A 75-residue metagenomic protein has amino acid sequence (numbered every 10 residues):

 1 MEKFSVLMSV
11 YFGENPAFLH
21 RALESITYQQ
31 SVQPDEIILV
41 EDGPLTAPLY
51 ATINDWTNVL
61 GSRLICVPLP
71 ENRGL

Functional and structural regions predicted by a protein language model:
M1-Y28: N-proximal low-complexity "stem/linker" segments adjacent to membrane-targeting elements
L23-P68: Acidic donor-binding segment of Leloir-type glycosyltransferases
P70-L75: A short, glycine-/small-residue-rich helix N-cap motif at loop->alpha-helix starts within glycosyltransferase
